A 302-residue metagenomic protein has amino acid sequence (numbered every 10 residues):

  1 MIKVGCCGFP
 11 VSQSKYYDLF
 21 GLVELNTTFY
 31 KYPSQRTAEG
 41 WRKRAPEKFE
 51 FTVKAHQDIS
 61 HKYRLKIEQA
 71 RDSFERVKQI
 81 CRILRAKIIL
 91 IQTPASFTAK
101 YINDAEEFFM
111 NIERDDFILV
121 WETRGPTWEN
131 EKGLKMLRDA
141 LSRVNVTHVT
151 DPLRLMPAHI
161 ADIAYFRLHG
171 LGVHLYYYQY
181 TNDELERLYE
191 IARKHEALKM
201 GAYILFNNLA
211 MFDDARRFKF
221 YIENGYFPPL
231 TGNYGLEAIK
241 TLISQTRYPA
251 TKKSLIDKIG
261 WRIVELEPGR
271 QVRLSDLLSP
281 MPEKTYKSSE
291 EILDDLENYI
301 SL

Functional and structural regions predicted by a protein language model:
M1-Y234, Q245-T246, G269, K287: Residues lining hydrophobic/aromatic ligand-binding pockets adjacent to catalytic sites
L230-L302: Basic helix-extension-helix modules of the SAP/HeH family
